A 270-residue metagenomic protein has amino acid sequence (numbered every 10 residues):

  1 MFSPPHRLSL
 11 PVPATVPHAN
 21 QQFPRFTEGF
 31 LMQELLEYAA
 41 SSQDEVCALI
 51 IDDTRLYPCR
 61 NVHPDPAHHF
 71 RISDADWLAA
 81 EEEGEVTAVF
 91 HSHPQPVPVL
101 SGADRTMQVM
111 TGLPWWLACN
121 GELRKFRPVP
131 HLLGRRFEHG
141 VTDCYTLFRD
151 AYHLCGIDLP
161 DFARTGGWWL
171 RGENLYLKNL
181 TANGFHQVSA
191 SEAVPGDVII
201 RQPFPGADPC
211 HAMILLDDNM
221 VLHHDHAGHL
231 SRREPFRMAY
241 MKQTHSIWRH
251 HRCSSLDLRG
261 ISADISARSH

Functional and structural regions predicted by a protein language model:
M1-A88, P94-R127: Conserved beta-strand-loop surface patch within small alpha/beta domains used for substrate/adaptor or ligand engagement
E81-P94, H223-H224, L230-S231, P235-S246: Extended, compositionally biased flexible segments
L132-E138: Second-shell loop/turn segments in exported
E138-C155: Active-site nucleophilic cysteine motif
D158-W168: Short acidic alpha-helical/loop segments enriched in Asp/Glu that coordinate divalent cations
G166-S231, F236: ...with weaker cross-activation on analogous glycine-rich loops/strands in unrelated enzymes
E234-H270: Glycine- and charge-enriched low-complexity intrinsically disordered segments
